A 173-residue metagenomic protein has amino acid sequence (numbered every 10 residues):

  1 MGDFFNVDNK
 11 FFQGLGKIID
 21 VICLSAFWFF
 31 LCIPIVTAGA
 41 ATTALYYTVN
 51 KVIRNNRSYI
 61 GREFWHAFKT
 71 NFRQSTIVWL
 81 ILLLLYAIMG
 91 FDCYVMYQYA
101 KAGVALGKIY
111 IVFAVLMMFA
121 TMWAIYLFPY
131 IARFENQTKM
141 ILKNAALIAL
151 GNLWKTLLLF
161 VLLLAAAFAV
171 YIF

Functional and structural regions predicted by a protein language model:
M1-F113, T121-F173: Helix-coil boundary and N-terminal low-complexity module in membrane systems
L116: Conserved, surface-exposed functional patches that form binding/active-site neighborhoods
